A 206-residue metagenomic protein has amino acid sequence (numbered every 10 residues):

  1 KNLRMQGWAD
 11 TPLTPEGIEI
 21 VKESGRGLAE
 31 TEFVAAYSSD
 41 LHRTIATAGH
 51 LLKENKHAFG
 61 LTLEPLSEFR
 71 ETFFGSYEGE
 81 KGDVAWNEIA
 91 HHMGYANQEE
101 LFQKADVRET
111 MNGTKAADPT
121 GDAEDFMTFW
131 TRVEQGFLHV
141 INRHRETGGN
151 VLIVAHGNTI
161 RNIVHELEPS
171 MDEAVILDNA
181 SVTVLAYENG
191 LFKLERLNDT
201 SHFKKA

Functional and structural regions predicted by a protein language model:
K1-F33, L41-H42, A46-H57, E78 (+1 more regions): An N-terminal RHG(E/S)-centered segment typical of histidine phosphatases
K22-A29, E134-N142, V164: Generic structural signal for well-ordered alpha-helical scaffold segments
E23-E100, D178: Phosphate-coordination/substrate-recognition cap region in phosphate-metabolizing enzymes
S38-S39, T131, V154-A155: Short beta-strand scaffold positions
T72-V84, M127, N142-G149, N162-A206: Acidic, low-complexity terminal tails and accessory targeting/binding regions of phosphate-metabolizing enzymes
H91-T128: Short glycine/proline- and acidic residue-enriched helix-loop micro-motifs that form flexible lids or anion-recognition
D118-E146: A mid-sequence, solvent-exposed acidic-amphipathic segment
T147-G157: Generic beta-sheet signal
